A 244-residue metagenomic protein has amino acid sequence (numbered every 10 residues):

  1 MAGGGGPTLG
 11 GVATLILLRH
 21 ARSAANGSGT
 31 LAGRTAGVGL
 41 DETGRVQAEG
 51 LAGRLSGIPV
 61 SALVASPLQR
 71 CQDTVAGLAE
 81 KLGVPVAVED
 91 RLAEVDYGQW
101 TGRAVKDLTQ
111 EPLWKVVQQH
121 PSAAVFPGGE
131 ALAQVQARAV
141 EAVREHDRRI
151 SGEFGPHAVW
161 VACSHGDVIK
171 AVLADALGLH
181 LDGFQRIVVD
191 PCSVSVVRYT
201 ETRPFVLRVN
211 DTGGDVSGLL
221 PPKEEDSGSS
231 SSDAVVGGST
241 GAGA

Functional and structural regions predicted by a protein language model:
M1-A13, V95-K106, G152-P156, D175-A244: Acidic, low-complexity terminal tails and accessory targeting/binding regions of phosphate-metabolizing enzymes
A2-P7, L18-V84, V88: Active-site-proximal alpha-helix that buttresses catalytic centers in soluble enzyme cores
S23, V168-I169: Short active-site segment of divalent metal-dependent hydrolases/proteases that encodes the spacing between
A25, L82-E141, R208-N210, L220 (+1 more regions): Phosphate-handling substructures
T30-G39, R103-A104, S122, K223: Short glycine-enriched, charge-decorated loop/helix-capping segments at active-site entrances that position
P59-P67, F154-C163: Short glycine-rich phosphate-binding loop at a beta-alpha junction
G77, A171, D175: Active-site signature of alpha/beta-hydrolase-fold catalytic machinery across serine- and Asp/Cys-nucleophile hydrolases
